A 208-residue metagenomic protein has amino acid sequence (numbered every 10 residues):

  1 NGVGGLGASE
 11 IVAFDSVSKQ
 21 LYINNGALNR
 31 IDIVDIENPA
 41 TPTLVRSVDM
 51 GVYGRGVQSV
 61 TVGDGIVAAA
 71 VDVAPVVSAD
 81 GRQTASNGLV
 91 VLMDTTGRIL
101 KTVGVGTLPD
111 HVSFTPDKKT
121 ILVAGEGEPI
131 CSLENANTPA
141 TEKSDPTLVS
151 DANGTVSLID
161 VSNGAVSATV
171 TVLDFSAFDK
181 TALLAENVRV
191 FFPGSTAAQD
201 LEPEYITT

Functional and structural regions predicted by a protein language model:
N1, S16-M50, S78-A79: Beta-propeller domains
N1-V3, R46-Y53, S162-L201: Surface-exposed loop and turn segments in beta-propeller and other repeat-based domains that flank or scaffold
G2-A13, G54-S59, P109, K143-T147 (+2 more regions): Signature of short aromatic-glycine-proline-rich micro-motifs recurring in repeat-based ectodomains
A8, I36-V76, G106: Blade-loop segments of beta-propeller domains
F14-S18, V62-G65, F114-K118, T208: Residue-level detector of Asp-centered blade-edge/turn motifs that repeat once per structural unit in beta-propeller
I36-A40, D94-R98, V161-G164: Short loop/turn segments that connect beta-strands within beta-propeller blades
A69-S86, A124-G154: Short, conserved, GDST-rich strand-edge loop motifs in beta-rich repeat architectures
